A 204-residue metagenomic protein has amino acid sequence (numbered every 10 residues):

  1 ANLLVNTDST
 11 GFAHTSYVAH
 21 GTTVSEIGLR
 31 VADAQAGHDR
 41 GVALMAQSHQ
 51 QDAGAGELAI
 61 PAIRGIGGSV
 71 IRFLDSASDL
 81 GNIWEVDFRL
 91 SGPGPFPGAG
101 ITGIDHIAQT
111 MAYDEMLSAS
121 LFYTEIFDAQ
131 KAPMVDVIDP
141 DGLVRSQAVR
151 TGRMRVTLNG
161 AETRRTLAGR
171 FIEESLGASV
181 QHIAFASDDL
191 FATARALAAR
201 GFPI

Functional and structural regions predicted by a protein language model:
A1-Q50, E57, A62-A132, P140-I204: Glyoxalase I/VOC metalloenzyme domain signal
